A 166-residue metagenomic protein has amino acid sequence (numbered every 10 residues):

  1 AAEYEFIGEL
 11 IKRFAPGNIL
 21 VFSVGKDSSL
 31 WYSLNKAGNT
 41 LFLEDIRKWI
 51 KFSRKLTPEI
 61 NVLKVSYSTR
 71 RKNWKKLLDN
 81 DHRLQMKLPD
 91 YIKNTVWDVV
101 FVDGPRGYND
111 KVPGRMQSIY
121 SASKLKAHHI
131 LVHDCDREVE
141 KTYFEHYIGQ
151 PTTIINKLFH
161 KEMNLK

Functional and structural regions predicted by a protein language model:
A1, K55-L56, Y67, P89-Y91 (+3 more regions): Charged, low-complexity, intrinsically disordered terminal regions
A1, V24, K111-R115: Aromatic-acidic/polar surface patches that form glycan- and anion
A2-N73: SAM cofactor-binding core of SAM-dependent methyltransferases, primarily the Rossmann-like beta-alpha-beta module
L10, L20, L30, L34 (+11 more regions): Generic detector of leucine side chains in alpha-helical contexts
A15-G17, G38, T95-D98, H128: Short coil/turn segments at beta-strand junctions that form active-site/ligand-binding loops
A15-I19, K75-L78, G107-Y108, C135-V139: Short linear motifs at secondary-structure transitions and domain/linker junctions
L63-K124: Internal catalytic-core helix/loop-beta-alpha segment that presents or stabilizes conserved functional determinants
V99-K166: C-terminal substrate-binding/active-site "lid" region of AdoMet-derived donor-dependent transferases
